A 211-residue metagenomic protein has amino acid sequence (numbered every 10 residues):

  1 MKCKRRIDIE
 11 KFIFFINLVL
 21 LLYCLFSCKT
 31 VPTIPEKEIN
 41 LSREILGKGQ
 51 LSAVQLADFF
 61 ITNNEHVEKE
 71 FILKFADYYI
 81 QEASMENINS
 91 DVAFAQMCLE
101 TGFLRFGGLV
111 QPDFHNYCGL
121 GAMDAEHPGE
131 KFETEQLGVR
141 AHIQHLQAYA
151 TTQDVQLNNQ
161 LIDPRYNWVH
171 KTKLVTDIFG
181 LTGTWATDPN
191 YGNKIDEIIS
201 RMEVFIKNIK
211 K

Functional and structural regions predicted by a protein language model:
M1-I9: N-terminal secretory signal peptides that target proteins for export/translocation
K11-L18: Sec-dependent signal peptide recognition, specifically the positively charged N-region followed immediately by
K29-K211: Catalytic cores of secreted/periplasmic lytic hydrolases that degrade extracellular macromolecules
